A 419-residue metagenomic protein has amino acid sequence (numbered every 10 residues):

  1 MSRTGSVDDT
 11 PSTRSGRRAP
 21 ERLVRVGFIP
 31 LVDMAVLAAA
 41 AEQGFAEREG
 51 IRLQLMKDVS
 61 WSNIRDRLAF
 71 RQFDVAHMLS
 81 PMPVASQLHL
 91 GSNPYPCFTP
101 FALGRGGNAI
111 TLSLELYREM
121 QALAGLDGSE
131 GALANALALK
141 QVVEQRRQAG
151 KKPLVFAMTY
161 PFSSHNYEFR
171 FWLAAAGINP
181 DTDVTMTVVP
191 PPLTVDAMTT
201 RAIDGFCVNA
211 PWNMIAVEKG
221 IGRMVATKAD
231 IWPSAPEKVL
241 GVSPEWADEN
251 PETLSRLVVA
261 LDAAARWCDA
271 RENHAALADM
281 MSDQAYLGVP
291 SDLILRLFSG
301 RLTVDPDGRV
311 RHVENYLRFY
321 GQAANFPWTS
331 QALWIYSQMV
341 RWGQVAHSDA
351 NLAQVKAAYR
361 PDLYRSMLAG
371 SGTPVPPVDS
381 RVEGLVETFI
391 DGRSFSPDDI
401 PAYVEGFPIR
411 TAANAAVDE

Functional and structural regions predicted by a protein language model:
M1-P20, Y403-E405, R410-D418: Short, low-complexity disordered leader/linker segments with a strong preference for bacterial N-terminal type II
S2, V7-D9, R17-D181, D204-A216 (+2 more regions): Short, glycine-/small- and polar/acidic-enriched structural segments that line small-molecule recognition paths
I110-T111, V239-V242, W246-D248: Short glycine- and hydrophobic/aromatic-rich loop-to-beta-strand nucleating segment in the catalytic cores
N179-V184, D248-R256: Inter-helical turn/loop segments and adjacent helix faces that build the functional surface of alpha-helical bundle
T182-V189, D196-T199, I203-N209: Long, hydrophobic, well-ordered secondary-structure blocks that form the structural core and pocket-lining surfaces
P251-Y359: Secondary-structure end/capping motifs
L333-E419: Conserved C-terminal helix/tail region of periplasmic/extracytoplasmic solute-binding proteins
